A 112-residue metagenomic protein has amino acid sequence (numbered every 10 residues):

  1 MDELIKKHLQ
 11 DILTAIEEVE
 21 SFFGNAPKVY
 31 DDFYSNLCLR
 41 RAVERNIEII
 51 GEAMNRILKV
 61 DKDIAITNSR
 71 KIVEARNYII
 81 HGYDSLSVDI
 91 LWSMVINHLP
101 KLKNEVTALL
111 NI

Functional and structural regions predicted by a protein language model:
M1-I112: Solvent-exposed interaction patches of small proteins and small membrane subunits
